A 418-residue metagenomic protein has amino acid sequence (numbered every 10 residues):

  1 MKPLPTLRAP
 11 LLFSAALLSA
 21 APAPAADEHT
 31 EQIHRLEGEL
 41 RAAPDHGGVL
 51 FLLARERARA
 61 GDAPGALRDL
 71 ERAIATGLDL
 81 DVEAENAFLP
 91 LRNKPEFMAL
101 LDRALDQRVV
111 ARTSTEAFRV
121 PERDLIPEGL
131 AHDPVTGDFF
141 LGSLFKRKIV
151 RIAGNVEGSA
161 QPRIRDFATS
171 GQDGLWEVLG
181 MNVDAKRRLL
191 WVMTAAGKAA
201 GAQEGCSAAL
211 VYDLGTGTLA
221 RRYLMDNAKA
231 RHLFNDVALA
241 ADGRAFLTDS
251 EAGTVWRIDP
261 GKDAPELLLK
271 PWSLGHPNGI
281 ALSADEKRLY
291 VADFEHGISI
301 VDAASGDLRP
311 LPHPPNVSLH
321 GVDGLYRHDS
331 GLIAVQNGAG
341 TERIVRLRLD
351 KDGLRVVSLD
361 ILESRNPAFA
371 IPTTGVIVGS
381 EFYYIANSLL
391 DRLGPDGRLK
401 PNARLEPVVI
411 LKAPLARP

Functional and structural regions predicted by a protein language model:
D79-A104: TPR/TPR-like alpha-solenoid helical repeat scaffolds
D106-P127, V357-L359: A short helix->beta-strand "capping" segment at the edge of beta-propeller domains
V110-E116, Q203-D242: Asp-box/WD-like beta-propeller blade repeats and closely related beta-sheet repeat scaffolds
P121-T136, L144, G171-T194, K198 (+5 more regions): Beta-rich, blade/repeat-based domains predominating in secreted/periplasmic proteins but also intracellular
L144-F145, A200-S207, T248-E251, D293-F294 (+2 more regions): Short, solvent-exposed loop/turn segments at conserved positions within beta-propeller repeat blades
A153-G158, D213-T218, D259-D263, D302-G306 (+2 more regions): Short loop/turn segments that connect beta-strands within beta-propeller blades
